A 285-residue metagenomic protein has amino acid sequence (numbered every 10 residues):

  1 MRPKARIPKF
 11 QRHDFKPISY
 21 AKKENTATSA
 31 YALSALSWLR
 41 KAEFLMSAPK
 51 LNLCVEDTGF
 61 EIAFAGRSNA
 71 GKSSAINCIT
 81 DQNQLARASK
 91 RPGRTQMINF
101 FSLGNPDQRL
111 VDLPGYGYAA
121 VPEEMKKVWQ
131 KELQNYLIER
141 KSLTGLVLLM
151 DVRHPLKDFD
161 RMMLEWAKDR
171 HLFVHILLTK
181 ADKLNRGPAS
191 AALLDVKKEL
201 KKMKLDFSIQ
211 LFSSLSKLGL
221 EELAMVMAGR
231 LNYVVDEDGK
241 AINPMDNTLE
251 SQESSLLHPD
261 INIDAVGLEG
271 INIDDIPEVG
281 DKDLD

Functional and structural regions predicted by a protein language model:
R2-A120, Y233, E237, S251 (+1 more regions): Conserved G1/Walker A P-loop phosphate-binding module
L39-P49, K183-I242: Canonical P-loop GTPase G-domain recognition
C54-G59, P92-N99, P114-T144, V152-W166: Switch II of P-loop NTPase G domains
I62-A70, A75-I76, N99-D107, S142-G145 (+4 more regions): Structured catalytic cores of enzymes that bind and process phosphorylated ligands/cofactors
A70, E124, V128, D158 (+2 more regions): Charged, alpha-helix-enriched surfaces in structured cytosolic catalytic cores of large nucleotide-utilizing machines
R94, Q108, G115-G117, R153-L156 (+2 more regions): Conserved nucleotide-binding/hydrolysis micro-motifs of P-loop NTPases
K131-F207: Conserved C-terminal guanine-recognition region of P-loop GTPase G domains, centered on the G4
A241-M245, E250: C-terminal accessory "lid"/substrate-recognition subdomains
